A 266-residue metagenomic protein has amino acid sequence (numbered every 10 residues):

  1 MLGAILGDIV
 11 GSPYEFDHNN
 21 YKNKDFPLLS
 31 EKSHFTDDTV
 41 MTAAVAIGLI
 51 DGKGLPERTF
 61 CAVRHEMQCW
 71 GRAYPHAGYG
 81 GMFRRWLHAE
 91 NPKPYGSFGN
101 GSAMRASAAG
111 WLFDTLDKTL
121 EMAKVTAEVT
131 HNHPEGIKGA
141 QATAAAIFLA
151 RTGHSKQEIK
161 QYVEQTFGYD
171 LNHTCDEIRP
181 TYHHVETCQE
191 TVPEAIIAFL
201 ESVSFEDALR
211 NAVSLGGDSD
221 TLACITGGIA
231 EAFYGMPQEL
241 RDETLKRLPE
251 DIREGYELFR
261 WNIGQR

Functional and structural regions predicted by a protein language model:
M1-R266: Structured, active/binding-site neighborhoods that engage oxygen-rich ligands
